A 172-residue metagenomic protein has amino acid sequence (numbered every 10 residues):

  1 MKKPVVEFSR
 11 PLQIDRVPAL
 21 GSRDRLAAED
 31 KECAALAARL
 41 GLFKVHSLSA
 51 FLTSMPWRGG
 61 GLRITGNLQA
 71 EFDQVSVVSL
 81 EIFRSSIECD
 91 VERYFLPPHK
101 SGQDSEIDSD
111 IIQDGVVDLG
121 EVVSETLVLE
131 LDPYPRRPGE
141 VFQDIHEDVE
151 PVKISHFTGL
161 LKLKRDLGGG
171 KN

Functional and structural regions predicted by a protein language model:
M1-G21, Y94-N172: Charge-rich, low-complexity linker and terminal segments
M1-Q69, D73: A positional/architectural concept
L26, A50-L52, G66-L68, I87-R93 (+2 more regions): A structural signal for short, well-ordered beta-strand segments
A38-V45, V77-R84, L129: Short, intrinsically disordered, mixed-charge
P56, F83-S86, E140: Juxtamembrane/interface motifs at transmembrane-helix termini
G61-G102: Helix-adjacent hinge/juxtasegments
